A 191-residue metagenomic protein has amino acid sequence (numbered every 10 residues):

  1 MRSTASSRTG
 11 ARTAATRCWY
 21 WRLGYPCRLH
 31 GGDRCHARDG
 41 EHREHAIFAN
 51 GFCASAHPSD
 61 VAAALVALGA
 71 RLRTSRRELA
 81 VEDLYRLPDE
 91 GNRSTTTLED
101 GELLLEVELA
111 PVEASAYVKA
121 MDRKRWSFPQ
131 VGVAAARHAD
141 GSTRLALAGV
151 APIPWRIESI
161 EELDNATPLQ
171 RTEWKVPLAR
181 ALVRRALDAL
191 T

Functional and structural regions predicted by a protein language model:
M1-T191: C-terminal structural segment of proteins
